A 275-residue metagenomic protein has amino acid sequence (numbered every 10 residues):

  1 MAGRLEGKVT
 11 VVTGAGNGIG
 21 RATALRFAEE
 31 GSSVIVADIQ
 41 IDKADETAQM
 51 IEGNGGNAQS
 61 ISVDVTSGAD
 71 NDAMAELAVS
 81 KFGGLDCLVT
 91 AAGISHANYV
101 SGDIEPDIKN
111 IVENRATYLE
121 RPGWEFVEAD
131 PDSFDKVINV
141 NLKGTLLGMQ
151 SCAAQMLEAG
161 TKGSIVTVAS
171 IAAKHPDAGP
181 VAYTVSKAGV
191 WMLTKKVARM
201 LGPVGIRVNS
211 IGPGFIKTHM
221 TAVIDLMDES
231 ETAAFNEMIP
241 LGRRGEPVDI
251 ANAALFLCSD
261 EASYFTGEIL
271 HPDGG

Functional and structural regions predicted by a protein language model:
M1, S101-D107, P203, S210 (+1 more regions): A glycine/serine/threonine-rich, flexible loop-to-helix segment that serves as the NAD(P) cofactor-binding "lid"
G3-I35, V197: Canonical Rossmann dinucleotide-binding motif of NAD(H)/NADP(H)-dependent dehydrogenases/reductases, specifically
R4, F82, R243-P272: C-terminal substrate-recognition "lid" of short-chain dehydrogenase/reductases
E105-L147, V166, V190, L241: Catalytic Tyr-X3-Lys loop
M149, S186, T194: Active-site helix of classical SDR
A154, E158, R199-G202, S263: Alpha-helical segment proximal to the catalytic Tyr-Lys
S170: Residue(s) in the substrate-gating loop at a strand-loop-helix junction that position the organic substrate next
G202, R207, F265-G267: Short, small/polar-rich loop/turn modules that mediate ligand/substrate recognition or access, typified
